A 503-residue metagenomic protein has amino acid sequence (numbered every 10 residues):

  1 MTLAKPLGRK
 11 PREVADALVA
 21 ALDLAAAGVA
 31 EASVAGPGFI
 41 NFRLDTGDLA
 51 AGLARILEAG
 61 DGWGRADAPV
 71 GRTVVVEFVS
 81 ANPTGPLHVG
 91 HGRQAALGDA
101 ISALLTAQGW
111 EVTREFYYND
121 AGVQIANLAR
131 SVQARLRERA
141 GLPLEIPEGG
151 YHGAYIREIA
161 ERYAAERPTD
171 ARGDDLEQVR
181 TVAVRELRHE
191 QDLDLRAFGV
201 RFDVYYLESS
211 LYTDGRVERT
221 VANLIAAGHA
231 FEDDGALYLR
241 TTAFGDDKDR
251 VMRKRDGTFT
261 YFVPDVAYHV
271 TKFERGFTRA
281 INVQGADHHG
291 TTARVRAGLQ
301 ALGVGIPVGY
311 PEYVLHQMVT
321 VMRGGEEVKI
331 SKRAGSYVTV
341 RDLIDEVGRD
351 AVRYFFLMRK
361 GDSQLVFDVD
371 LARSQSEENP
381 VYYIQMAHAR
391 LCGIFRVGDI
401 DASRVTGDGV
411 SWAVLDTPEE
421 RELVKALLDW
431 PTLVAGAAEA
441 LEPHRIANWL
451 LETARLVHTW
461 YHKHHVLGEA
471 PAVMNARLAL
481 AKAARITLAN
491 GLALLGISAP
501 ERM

Functional and structural regions predicted by a protein language model:
M1-G52, L57-M503: Non-catalytic interaction-recognition regions
